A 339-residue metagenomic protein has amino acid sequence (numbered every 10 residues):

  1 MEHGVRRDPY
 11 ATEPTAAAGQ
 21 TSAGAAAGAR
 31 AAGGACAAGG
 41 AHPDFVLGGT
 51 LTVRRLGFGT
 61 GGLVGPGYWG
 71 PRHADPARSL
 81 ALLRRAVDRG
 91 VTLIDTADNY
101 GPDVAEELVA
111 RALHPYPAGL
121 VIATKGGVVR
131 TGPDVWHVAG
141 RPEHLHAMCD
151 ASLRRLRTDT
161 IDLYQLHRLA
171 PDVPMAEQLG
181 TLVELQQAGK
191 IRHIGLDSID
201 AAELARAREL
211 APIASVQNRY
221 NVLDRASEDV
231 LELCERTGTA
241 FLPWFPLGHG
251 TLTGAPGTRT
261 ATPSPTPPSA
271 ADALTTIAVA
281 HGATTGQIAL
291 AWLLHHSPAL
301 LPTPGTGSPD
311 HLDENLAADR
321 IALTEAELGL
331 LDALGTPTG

Functional and structural regions predicted by a protein language model:
M1-L120: N-terminal binding-site loop/beta-alpha segment at the start of enzyme catalytic domains that lines or forms
H3-E13, D44, L169-G339: Beta/alpha (TIM)-barrel catalytic core signal, keyed to glycine-rich beta->alpha loops juxtaposed to Asp/Glu that bind
T50-L56, R89-L93, Y116-L120, T158-D162 (+4 more regions): Short, well-ordered coil/turn segments that N-cap beta-strands
F58, T96, T124, L163-L166 (+3 more regions): Conserved beta-strand positions
V64-W69, V129-W136, T251-A255, H311-E314: A short acidic, helix-capping loop that chelates divalent metal ions and anchors anionic groups
G70-R78, V104, L108, W136-A147 (+2 more regions): Alpha-helix N-cap and loop-to-helix initiation/capping positions
R72-A86, V138-L156, D200-R206: Short, acidic/polar
L153-P171: Active-site groove signature of glycoside hydrolases
